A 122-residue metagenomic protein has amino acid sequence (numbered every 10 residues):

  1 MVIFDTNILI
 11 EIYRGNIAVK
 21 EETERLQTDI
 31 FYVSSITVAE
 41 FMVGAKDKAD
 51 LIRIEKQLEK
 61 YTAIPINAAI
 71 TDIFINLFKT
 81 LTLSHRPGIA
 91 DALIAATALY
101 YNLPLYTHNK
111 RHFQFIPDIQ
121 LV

Functional and structural regions predicted by a protein language model:
M1-V33, M42-K56: Short, well-structured N-terminal submotif of metal-dependent ribonuclease cores
F4-D5, V33-S34, P87-G88, N109: Histidine- and aromatic-rich ligand-binding microenvironments
D5-T6, F41, F74, A98 (+1 more regions): Generic structural signal for small/hydrophobic residues in well-ordered secondary structure, especially within
I8-L9, T37, I70, L93-I94 (+1 more regions): Alpha-helix capping/helix-boundary segments
L9-I10, A39-M42, Q114, V122: Nucleotide phosphate-binding site architecture
K48-I52, L81, L121: Short, hinge-like loop/turn segments at secondary-structure boundaries
T62-H108: Active-site neighborhoods of divalent-metal-dependent phosphate/nucleic-acid chemistry enzymes
